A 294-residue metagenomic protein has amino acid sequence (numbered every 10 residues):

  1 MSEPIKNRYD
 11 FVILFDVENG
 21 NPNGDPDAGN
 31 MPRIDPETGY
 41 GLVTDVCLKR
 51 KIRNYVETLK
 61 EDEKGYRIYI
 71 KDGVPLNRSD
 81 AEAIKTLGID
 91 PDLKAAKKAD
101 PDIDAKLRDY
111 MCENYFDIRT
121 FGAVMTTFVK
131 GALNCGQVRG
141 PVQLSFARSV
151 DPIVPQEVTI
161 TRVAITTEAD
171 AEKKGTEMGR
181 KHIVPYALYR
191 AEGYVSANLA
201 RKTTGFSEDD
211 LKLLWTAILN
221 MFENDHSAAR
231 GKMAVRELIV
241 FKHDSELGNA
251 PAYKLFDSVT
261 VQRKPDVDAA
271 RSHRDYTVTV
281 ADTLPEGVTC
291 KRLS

Functional and structural regions predicted by a protein language model:
M1-S294: RNA-binding basic/glycine-rich loop and surface signature characteristic of RAMP-family CRISPR effectors
